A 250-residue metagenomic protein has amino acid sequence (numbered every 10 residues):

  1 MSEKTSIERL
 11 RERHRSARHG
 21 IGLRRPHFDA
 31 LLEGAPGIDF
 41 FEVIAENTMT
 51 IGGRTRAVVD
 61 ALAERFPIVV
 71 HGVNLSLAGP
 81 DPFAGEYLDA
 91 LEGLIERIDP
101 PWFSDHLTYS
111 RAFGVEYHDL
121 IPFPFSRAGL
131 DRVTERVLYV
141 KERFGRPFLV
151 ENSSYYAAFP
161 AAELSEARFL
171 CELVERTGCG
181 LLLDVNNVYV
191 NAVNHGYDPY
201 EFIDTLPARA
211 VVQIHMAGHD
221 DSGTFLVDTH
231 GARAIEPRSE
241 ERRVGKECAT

Functional and structural regions predicted by a protein language model:
M1-G93: N-terminal pre-domain/capping segments
R24-P26, I44-E46, V73-S76, L107-T108 (+3 more regions): Active-site beta-loop-alpha junctions enriched in small/polar residues
F28-E33, F159-E175, N191-D204: Distinct, well-ordered alpha-helical segments
F41, F103, F148, D184 (+1 more regions): Conserved, mostly hydrophobic/aromatic
V59-R65, A192-H219: A short alpha/beta connector and helix-capping loop motif
A84-L181: Active-site acidic/histidine proton-transfer and metal-coordination neighborhood in alpha/beta enzyme cores
Y109-V115, A158, V190-V193, H215-H230: Flexible glycine/acidic-rich beta-alpha junction loops that bind and position SAM and/or redox cofactors in anaerobic
E241-C248: Conserved small/polar residues in nucleotide/adenosyl-binding loops
